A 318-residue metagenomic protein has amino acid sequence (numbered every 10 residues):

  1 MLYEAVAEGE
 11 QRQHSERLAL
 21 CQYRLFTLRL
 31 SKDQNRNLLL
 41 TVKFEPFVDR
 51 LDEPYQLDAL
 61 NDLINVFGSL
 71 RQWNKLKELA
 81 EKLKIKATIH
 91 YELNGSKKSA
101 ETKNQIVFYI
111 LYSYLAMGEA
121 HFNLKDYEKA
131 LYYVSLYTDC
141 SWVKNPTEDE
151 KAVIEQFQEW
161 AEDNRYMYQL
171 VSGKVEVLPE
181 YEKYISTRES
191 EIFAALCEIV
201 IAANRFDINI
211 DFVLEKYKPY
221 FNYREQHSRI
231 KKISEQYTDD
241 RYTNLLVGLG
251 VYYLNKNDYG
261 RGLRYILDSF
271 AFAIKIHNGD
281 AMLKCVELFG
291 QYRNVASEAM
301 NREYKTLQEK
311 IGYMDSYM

Functional and structural regions predicted by a protein language model:
L2-A7, N35-D49, W73-K86, D126-Y137 (+4 more regions): Alpha-helical repeat scaffolds
V6-S15, E45-P54, A87-Q105, W142-I154 (+1 more regions): Flexible helix-coil transition and linker loops at the boundaries of alpha-helical arrays
R17, Q22, L60, V107-I110 (+6 more regions): TPR repeat positional signature
R17, Y55, T102-Y109, D149-F157 (+3 more regions): Structural signature of alpha-solenoid helical repeat junctions
R24, L28, N65-S69, S113 (+4 more regions): Residue-level signature for tetratricopeptide repeat
L25, L63, M117, R165 (+5 more regions): Structural register within alpha-helical repeat arrays
P219-Y223, N244-M318: C-terminal non-catalytic interaction modules
